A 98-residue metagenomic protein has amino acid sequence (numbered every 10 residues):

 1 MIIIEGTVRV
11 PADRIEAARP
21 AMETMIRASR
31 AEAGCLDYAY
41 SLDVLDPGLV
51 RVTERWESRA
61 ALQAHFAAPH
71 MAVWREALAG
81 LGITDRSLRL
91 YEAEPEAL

Functional and structural regions predicted by a protein language model:
M1-D37, D43-V50, E57-A64, D85-L98: Short S/T/G/P-rich N-terminal loop/turn motif that feeds into the first structured element of a domain
H65, H70: Histidine-centered active-site/metal-ligand motif
M71-A93: C-terminal structural segments of small proteins and small subunits
